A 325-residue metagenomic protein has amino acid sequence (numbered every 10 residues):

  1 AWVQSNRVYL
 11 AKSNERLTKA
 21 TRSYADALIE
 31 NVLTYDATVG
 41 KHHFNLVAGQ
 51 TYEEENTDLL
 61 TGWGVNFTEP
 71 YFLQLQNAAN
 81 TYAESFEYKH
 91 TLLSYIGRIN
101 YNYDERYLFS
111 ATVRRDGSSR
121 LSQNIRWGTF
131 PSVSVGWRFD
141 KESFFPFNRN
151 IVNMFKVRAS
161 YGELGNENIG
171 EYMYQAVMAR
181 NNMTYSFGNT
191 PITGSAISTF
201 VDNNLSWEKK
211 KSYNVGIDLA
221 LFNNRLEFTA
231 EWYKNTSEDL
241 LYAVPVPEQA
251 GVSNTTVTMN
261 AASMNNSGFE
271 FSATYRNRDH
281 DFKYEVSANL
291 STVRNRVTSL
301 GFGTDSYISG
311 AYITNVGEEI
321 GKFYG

Functional and structural regions predicted by a protein language model:
A1, A11-F323: Extracellular/periplasmic, surface-exposed regions of secreted and cell-surface proteins
